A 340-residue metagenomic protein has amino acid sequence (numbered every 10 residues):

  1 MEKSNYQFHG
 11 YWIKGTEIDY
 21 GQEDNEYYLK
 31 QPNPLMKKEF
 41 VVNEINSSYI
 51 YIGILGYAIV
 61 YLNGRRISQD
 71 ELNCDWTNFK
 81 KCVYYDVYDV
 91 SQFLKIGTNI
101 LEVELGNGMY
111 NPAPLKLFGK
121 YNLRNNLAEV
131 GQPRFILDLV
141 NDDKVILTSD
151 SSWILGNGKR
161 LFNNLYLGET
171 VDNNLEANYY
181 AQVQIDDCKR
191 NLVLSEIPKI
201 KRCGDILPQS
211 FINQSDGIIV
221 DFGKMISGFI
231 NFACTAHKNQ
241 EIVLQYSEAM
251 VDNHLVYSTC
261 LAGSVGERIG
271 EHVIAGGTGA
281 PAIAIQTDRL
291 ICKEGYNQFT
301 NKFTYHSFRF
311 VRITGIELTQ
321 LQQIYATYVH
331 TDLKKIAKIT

Functional and structural regions predicted by a protein language model:
M1-T340: Extracellular/oxidizing-compartment recognition motifs
